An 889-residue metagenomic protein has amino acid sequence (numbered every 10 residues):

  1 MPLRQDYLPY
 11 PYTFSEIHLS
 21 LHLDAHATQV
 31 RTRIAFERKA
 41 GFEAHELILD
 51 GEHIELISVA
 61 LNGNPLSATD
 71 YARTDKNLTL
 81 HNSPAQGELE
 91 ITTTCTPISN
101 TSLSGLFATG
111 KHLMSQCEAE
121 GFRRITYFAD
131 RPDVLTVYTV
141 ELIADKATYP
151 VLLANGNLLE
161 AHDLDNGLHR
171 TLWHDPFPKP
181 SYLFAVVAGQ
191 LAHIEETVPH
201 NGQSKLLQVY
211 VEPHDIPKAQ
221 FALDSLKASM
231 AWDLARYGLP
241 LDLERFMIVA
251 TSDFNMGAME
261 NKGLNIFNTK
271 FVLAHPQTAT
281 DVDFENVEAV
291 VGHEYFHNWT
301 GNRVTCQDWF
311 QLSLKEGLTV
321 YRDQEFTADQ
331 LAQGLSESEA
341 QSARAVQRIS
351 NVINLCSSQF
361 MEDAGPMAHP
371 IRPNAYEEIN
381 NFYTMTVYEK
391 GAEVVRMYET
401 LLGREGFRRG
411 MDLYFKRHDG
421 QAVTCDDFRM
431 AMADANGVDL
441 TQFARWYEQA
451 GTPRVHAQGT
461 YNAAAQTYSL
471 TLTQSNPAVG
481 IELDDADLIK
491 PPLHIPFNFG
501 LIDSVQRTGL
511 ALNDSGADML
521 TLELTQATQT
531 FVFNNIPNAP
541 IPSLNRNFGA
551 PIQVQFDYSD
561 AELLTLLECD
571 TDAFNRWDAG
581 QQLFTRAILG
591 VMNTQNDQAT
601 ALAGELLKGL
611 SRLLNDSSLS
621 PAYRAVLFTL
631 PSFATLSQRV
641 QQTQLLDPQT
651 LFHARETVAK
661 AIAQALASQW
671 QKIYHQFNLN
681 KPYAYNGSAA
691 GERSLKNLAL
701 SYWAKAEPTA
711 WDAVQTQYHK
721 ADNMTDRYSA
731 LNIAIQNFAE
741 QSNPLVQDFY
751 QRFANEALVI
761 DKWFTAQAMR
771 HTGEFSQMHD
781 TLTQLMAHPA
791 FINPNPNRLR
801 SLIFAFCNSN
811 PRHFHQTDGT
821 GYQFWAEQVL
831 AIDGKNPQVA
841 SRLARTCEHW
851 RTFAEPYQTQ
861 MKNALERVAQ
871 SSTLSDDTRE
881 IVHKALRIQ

Functional and structural regions predicted by a protein language model:
M1-Q29, G41, F107-Q116, R123 (+3 more regions): N-terminal, polar/Ser/Thr-rich
R33-H53, Y127-D130, T136-D145, D426 (+1 more regions): Surface-exposed beta-strand/loop patches in extracellular or lumenal glycoproteins
K39-G41, E46-L47, G51-T109, D165-G167 (+1 more regions): A surface-exposed beta-strand-loop module
H53-N62, D439-Q442, T452-L544, L636-V640 (+3 more regions): Beta-strand-rich binding/interaction modules
T92-E195, D572-R576: Extended, low-hydrophobicity, Ser/Thr/Pro/Gly-biased non-transmembrane segments
C95-S102, P477-G480, F548-V554: Short acidic/polar inter-strand loop motif in beta-rich domains
W173, L206-L470: Hydrophobic alpha-helical and helix-loop surface patches within well-folded domains that function as non-catalytic
S357, T384-M385, N534-Q889: Long, ordered, helix-rich scaffold segments
